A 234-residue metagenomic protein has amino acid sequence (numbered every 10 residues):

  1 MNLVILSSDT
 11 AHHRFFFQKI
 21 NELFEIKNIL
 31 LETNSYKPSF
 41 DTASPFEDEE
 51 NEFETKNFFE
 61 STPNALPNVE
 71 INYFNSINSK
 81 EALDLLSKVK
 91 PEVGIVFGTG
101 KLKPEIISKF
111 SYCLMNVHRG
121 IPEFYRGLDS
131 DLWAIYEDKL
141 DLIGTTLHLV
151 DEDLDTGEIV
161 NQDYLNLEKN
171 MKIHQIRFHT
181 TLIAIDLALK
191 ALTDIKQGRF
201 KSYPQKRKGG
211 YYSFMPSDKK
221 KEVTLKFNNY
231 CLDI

Functional and structural regions predicted by a protein language model:
M1-I234: One-carbon transfer enzymes
